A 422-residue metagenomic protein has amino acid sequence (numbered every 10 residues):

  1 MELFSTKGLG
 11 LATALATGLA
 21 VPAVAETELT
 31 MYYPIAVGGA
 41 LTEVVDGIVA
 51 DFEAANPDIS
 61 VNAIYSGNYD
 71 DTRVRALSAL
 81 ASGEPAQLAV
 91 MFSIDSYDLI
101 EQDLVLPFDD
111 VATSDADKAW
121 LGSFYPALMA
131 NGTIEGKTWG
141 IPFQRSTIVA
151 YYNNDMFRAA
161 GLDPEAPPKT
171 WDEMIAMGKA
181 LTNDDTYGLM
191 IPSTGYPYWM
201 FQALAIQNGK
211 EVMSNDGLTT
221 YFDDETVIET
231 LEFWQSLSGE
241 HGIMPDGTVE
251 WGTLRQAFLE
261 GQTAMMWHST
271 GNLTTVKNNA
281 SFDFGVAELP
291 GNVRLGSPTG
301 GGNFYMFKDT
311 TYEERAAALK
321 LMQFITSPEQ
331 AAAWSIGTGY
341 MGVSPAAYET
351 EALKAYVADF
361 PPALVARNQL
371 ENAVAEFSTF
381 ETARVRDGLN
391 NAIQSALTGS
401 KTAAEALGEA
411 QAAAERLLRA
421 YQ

Functional and structural regions predicted by a protein language model:
L29-G47, S66-G67, Y196, A375-E381: Extracytoplasmic "Venus flytrap"
G47, D51-A127, A159-G161, R255-A257 (+5 more regions): Extracytoplasmic "Venus flytrap"/periplasmic binding protein-like
D51, S60, R158, P164 (+3 more regions): Conserved C-terminal helix/tail region of periplasmic/extracytoplasmic solute-binding proteins
A55, A160, E232, S236-P245 (+4 more regions): Extracytoplasmic/periplasmic substrate-recognition and gating elements
S93-T147, I175, M200-A203, G285-A287 (+1 more regions): Hinge/lid segment of periplasmic solute-binding proteins
L106-F124, P167, G188-I191, K210-E229 (+5 more regions): Short, solvent-exposed loop/beta-turn-alpha elements that line the ligand-binding surface or hinge of extracytoplasmic
S123, A127, A287, I336-G388 (+2 more regions): Long, aromatic- and glycine/proline-rich binding clefts that accommodate carbohydrate-like moieties
I175-T182, D216-G247: Glycine-centered hinge/linker elements that transmit conformational signals in sensory and ligand-binding systems
